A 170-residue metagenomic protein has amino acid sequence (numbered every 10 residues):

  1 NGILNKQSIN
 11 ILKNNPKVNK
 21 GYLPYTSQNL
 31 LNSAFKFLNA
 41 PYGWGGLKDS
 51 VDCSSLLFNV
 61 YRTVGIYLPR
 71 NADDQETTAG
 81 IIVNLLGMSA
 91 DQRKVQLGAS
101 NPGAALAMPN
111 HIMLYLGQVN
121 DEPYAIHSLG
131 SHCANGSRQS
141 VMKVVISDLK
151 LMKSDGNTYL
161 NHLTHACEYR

Functional and structural regions predicted by a protein language model:
N1-G87, P109, I126: N-terminal capping segments
L4-N5, I9, N19-K20, Y115-R170: Aromatic- and glycine-rich peptidoglycan recognition patches
L31-F35, V83, K94-L97, L160-T164: Generic detector of well-ordered alpha-helical segments enriched in charged/polar residues, highlighting helical
D49-D52, D73-D74, D91, D121 (+2 more regions): Acidic-enriched, low-complexity/disordered segments with a strong bias for Aspartate over Glutamate
P69-G136: ...with weaker cross-activation on analogous glycine-rich loops/strands in unrelated enzymes
